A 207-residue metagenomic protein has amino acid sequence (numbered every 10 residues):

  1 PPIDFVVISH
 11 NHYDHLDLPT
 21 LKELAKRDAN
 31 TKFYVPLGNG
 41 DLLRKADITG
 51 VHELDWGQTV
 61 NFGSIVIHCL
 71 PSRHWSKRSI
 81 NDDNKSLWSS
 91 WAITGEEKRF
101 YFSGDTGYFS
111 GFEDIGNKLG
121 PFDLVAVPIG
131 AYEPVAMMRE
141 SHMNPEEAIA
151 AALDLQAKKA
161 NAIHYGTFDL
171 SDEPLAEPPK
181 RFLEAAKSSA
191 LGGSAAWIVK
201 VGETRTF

Functional and structural regions predicted by a protein language model:
P1, L54-G120, E184, V201-F207: Core dinuclear metal-dependent hydrolase active-site scaffold
P1-T59, L70-P71, S76: Active-site HxH/HxHxD metal-binding segment of metal-dependent hydrolases
F5, H12, T20, K32-Y34 (+3 more regions): Cap/insert and terminal regions of metallo-dependent hydrolase folds
D28, A46-I48, F62-S64, L155 (+1 more regions): Short, well-ordered coil/turn elements that cap or connect secondary structure elements
L43, V60, K77, P134 (+2 more regions): Generic structural signal for helix capping and beta-alpha/helix-loop junctions
